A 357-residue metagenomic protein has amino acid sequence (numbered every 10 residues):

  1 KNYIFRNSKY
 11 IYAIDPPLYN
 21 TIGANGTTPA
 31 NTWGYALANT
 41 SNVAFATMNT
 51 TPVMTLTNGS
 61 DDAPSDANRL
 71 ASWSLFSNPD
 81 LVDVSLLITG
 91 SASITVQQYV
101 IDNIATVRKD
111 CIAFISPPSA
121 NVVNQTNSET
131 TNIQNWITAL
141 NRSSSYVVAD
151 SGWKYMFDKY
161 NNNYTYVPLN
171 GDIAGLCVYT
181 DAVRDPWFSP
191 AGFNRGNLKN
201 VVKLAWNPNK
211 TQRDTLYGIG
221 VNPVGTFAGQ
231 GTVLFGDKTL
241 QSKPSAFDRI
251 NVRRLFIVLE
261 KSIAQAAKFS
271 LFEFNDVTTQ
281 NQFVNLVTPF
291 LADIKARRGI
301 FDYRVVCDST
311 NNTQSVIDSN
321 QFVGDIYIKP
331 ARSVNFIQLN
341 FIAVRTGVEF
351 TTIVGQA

Functional and structural regions predicted by a protein language model:
N2-A357: Structured, hydrophobic secondary-structure cores that serve as assembly/anchoring elements
